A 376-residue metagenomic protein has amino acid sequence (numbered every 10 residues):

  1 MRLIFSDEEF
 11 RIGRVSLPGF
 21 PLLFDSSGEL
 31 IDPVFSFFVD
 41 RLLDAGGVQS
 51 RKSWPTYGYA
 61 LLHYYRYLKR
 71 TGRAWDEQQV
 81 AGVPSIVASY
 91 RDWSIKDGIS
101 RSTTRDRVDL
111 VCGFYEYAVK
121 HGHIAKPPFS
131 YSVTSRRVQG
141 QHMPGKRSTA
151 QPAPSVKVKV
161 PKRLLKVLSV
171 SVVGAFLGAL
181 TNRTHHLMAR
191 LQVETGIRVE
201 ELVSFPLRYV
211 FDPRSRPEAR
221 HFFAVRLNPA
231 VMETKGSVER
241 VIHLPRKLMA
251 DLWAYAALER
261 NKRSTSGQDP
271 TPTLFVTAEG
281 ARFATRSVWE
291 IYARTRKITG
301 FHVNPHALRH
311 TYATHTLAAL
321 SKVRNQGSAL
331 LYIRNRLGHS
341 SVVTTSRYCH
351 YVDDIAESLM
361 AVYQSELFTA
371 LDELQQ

Functional and structural regions predicted by a protein language model:
M1, Y363-Q376: C-terminal secondary-structure termini that scaffold catalytic or DNA-interacting sites
F35-W54, Y59-P144, A175: N-terminal core-binding DNA-recognition domain of tyrosine recombinases/integrases
H121-A125, Q192-A219: Short, charged phosphate-coordinating catalytic segments
K166-V199, V203: Basic, Lys/Arg- and aromatic-enriched nucleic-acid-binding interface segment
S204-D251: Conserved tyrosine-mediated DNA breakage-rejoining catalytic core shared by Y-recombinases
P245-H302: Active-site/catalytic core of tyrosine-dependent DNA strand-transfer enzymes
R286-N335: Short, basic (Lys/Arg/His-rich) helix/loop patches that form interaction surfaces in the mid-to-C-terminal regions
L337-V362: Catalytic-site neighborhood detector that most strongly recognizes the C-terminal catalytic loop/helix of tyrosine
